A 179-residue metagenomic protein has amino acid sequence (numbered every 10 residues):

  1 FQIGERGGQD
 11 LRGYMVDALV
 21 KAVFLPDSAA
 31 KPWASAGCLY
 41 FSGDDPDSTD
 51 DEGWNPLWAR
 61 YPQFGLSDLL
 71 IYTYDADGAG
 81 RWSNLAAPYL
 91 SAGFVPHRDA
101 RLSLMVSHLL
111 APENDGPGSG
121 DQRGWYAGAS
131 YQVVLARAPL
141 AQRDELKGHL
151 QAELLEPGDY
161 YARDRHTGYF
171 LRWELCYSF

Functional and structural regions predicted by a protein language model:
F1-E5, F24, C38-D44, V106-P112 (+3 more regions): Transmembrane beta-strands of outer-membrane beta-barrel pores
F1-L19, Y131-P139, R143-A152: Surface-exposed extracellular loop regions of Gram-negative outer-membrane beta-barrel proteins
Q2-F94: Extracellular/periplasmic loop regions
D10-V16, N84-P88, D121-A127, R165-L171: Residues that define the transmembrane beta-barrel architecture of outer-membrane proteins
D17-A22, S91-G93, G128-V134, E174-C176: Outer-membrane beta-barrel architecture
D27-A34, R98-L102, A136-L150: Repeated loop/turn-to-beta-strand initiation elements of outer-membrane beta-barrel proteins
A34-A36, L90-A92, L104-V106, G148-A152 (+1 more regions): Membrane-embedded beta-strand positions of outer-membrane beta-barrel proteins
A136-F179: Predominantly the C-terminal beta-signal and adjacent terminal strand-loop region of outer-membrane beta-barrel
